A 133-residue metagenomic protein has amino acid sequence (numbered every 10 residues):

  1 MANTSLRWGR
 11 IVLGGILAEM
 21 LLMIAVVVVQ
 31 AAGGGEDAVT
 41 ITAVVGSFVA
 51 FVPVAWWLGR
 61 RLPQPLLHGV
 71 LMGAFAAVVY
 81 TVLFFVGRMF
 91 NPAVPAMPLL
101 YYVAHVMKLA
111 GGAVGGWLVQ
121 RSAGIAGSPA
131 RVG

Functional and structural regions predicted by a protein language model:
M1-G133: Juxtamembrane/disordered regions of integral membrane proteins
